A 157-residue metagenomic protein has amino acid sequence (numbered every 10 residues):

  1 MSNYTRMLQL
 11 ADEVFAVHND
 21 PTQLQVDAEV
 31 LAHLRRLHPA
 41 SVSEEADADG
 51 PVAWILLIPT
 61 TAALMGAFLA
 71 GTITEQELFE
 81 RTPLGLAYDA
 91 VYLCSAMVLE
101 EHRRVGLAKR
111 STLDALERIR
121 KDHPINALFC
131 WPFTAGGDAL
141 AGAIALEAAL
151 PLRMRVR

Functional and structural regions predicted by a protein language model:
M1-V52, L56-P59: Short amphipathic alpha-helix that is part of the acyltransferase structural core
A11-F15, L34, A115-H123, A141-A148: Hydrophobic, Leu/Ile/Phe/Ala-enriched alpha-helical segments that form helix-helix packing faces
L56-S95: Conserved acyl-donor/pantetheine-binding loop and adjacent beta-alpha core of acyl/acetyltransferases and related
A63-M65, A148-P151: Short, surface-exposed linear segments at secondary-structure transitions and domain or protein termini
A90-C94, I119-A135: Conserved GNAT acetyl-CoA-binding A-motif
S95-V98, R103-R118: Conserved acetyl-CoA-binding loop-helix of GNAT-fold acetyltransferases
M97-R103, L128-L150, V156: Conserved beta-strand-loop-alpha-helix junction that forms the acyl-donor binding cleft
